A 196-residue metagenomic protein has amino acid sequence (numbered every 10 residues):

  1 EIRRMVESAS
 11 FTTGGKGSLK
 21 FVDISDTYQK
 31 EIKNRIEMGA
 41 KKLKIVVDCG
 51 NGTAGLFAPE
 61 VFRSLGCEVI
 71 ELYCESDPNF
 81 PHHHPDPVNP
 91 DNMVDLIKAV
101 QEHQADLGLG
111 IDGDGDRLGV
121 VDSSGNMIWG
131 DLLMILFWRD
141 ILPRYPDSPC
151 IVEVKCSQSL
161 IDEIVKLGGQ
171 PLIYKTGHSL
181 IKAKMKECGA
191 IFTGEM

Functional and structural regions predicted by a protein language model:
E1-H103: Gly/Ser/Thr-enriched, mixed-charge loops and adjacent short helices that form phosphate/oxyanion-binding elements
R3-K30, N34, S123-G194: Proline/glycine-rich low-complexity loops and linkers
I45, L107, I151-V152: A short, small-residue-rich loop immediately preceding and capping a beta-strand
G52-F57, G115-L118, L160: Short glycine/serine/threonine-rich phosphate/pyrophosphate-binding segments that cradle anionic phosphate groups
D106-L107, I191: Short, Asp-centered acidic motifs that coordinate Mg2+ and/or phosphate in catalytic or ligand-binding sites
D112-G113, D122-S124: Short acidic-glycine loop/turn motifs at beta-strand connectors
L118-V121, M196: Glycine/charged-rich beta-loop-alpha catalytic/anionic-binding loops adjacent to active sites
